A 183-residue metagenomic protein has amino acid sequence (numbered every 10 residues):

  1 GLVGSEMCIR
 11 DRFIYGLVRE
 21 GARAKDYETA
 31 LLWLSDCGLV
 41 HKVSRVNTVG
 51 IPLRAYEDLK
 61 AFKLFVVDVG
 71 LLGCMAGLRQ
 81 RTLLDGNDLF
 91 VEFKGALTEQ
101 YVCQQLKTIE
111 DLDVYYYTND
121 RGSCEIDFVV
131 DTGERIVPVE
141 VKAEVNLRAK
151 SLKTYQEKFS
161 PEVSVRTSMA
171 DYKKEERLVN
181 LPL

Functional and structural regions predicted by a protein language model:
S5-E125, V129-D131: Accessory nucleic acid-recognition modules appended to NTPase machines
V18, V141-A143: Short, flexible loop segments at the rims of nucleotide/cofactor-binding pockets, characterized by
L64-V67, V139, N180: Short hydrophobic-aromatic micro-motifs
Y115, P138-V141: Short catalytic-loop micro-motif centered on adjacent basic/acidic residues
V130-P138: Active-site beta-strand-loop-beta-strand hairpin of nuclease catalytic cores that positions key catalytic residues
T132, L181-L183: Short, hinge-like loop/turn segments at secondary-structure boundaries
A143-L181: Catalytic cores of nucleic-acid endonucleases
